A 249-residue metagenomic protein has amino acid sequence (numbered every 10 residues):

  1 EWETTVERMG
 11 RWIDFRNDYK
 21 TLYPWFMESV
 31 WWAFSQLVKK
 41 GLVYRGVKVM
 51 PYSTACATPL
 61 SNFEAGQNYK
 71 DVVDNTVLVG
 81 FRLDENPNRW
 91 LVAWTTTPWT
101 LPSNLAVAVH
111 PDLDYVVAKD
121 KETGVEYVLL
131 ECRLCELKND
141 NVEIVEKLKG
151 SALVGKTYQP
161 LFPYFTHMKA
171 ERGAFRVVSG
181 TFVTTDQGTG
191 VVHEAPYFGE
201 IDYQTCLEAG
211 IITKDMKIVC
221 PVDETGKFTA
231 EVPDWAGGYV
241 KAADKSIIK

Functional and structural regions predicted by a protein language model:
E1-P102, G155-T157, G173, T185-K249: Residue patterns forming the tRNA-binding/recognition surfaces of aminoacyl-tRNA synthetases and related DALR
S103-L105, V109, L113-D223: Catalytic alpha/beta core of large soluble enzyme barrels
